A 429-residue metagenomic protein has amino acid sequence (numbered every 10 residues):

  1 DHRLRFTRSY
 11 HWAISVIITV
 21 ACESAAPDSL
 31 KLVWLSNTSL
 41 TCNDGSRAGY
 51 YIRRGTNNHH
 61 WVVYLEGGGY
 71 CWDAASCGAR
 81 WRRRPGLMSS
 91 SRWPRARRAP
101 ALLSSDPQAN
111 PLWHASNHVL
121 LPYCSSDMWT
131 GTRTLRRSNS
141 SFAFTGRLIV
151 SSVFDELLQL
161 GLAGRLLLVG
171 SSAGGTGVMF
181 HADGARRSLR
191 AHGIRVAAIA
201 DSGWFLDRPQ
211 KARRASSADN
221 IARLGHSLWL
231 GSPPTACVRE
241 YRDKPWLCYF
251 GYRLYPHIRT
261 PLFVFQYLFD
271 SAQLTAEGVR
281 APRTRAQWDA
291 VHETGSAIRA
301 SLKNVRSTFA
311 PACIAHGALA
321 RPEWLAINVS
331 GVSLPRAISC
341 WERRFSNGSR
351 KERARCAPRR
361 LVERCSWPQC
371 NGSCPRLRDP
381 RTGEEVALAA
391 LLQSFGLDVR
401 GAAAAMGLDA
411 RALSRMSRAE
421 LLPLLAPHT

Functional and structural regions predicted by a protein language model:
D1-H2, Y10: Intrinsic-disorder-associated, low-complexity terminal segments enriched in Asp/Asn/His/Tyr and depleted of Lys/Arg
H2-R5, R415: Intrinsically disordered, low-complexity regions enriched in serine, threonine, proline and polar/charged residues
F6-T7, A405: Short linear motifs centered on Gly/Pro in flexible linkers and helix caps
R8-E23: Cleavable N-terminal signal peptides of Sec/SRP-targeted secreted and luminal proteins
C22-T429: C-terminal His-loop and adjacent cap/lid subdomain of alpha/beta-hydrolase
